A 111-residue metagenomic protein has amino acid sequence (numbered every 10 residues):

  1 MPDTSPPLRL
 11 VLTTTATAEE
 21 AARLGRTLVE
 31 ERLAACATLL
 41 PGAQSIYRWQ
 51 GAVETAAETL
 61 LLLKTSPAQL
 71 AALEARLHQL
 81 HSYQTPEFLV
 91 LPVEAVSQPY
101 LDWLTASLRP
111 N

Functional and structural regions predicted by a protein language model:
M1-N111: Positively charged, small/polar-rich N-terminal and surface patches that mediate targeting and assembly and bind
